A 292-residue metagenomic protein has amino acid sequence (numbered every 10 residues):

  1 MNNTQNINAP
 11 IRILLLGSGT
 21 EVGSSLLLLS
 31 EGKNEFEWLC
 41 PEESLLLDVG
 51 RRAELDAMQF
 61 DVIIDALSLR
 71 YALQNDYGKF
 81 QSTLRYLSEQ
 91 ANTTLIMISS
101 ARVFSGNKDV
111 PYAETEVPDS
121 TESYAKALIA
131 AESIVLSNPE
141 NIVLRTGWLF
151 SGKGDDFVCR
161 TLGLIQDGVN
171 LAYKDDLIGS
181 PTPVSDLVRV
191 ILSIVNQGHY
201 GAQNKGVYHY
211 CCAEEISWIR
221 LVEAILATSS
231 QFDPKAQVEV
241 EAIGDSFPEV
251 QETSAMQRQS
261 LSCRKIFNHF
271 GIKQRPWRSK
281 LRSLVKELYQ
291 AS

Functional and structural regions predicted by a protein language model:
N2-Q5, R275-S292: Amphipathic terminal alpha-helices
N3-G32: N-terminal Rossmann NAD(P)H-binding glycine-rich loop of SDR-like oxidoreductase domains
L16, A66, L95-A101, L144-T146: SDR active-site strand-loop-helix element
L47-R85, E89-Q90: NAD(P)H-binding glycine-rich loop region in Rossmannoid oxidoreductase-like domains and their noncatalytic homologs
T83-T121: Conserved Rossmann-fold NAD(P)-dependent oxidoreductase catalytic core, especially the SDR/UDP-sugar
D119-L144: Active-site Tyr-X1-5-Lys
L136-G179, V184-S193: NAD(P)-dependent short-chain dehydrogenase/reductase
V190, Q197-Q251: Mid/C-terminal beta-alpha module of Rossmann-like enzyme folds, strongest in SDR-family dehydrogenases/epimerases
